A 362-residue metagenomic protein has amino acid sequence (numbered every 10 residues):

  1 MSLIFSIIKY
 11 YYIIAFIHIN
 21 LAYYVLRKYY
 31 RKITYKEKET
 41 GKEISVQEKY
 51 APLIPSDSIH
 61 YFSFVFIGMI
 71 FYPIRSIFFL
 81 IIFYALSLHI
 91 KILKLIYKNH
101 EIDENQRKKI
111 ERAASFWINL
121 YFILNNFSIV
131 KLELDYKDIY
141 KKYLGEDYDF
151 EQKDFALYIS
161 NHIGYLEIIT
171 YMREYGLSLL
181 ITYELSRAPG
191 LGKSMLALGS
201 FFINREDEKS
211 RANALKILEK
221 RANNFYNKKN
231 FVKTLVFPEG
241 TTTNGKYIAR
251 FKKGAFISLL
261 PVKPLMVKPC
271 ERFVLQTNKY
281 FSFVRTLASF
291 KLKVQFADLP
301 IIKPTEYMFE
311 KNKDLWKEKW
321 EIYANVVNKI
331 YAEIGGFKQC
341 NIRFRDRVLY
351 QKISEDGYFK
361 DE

Functional and structural regions predicted by a protein language model:
M1-I4, H100, I129-E151, K220-K229 (+4 more regions): Cytosol/nucleoplasm-facing, intrinsically disordered, low-complexity tails of endomembrane-system membrane proteins
F5-F155: Membrane-anchoring hydrophobic helices of lipid-metabolizing enzymes
S87, K91-W117, I123-S128, F150-R211: Catalytic core of membrane glycerolipid acyltransferases/transacylases, capturing the structured, soluble-facing
F155, F231-L235: Loop/turn-to-beta-strand initiation segments
A156-Y158, L179, T242, V274-L275 (+1 more regions): Short, flexible loop segments at the rims of nucleotide/cofactor-binding pockets, characterized by
N161-H162, P238-G240: Short, well-ordered beta-to-alpha junction loops that form the rim of enzyme active sites and present histidine/acidic
G190-A197, V232-K233, G240-D314, R347: A cross-family acyltransferase "interaction/gating" segment
N213-K216: Acidic, serine/threonine- and proline-rich low-complexity intrinsically disordered segments
